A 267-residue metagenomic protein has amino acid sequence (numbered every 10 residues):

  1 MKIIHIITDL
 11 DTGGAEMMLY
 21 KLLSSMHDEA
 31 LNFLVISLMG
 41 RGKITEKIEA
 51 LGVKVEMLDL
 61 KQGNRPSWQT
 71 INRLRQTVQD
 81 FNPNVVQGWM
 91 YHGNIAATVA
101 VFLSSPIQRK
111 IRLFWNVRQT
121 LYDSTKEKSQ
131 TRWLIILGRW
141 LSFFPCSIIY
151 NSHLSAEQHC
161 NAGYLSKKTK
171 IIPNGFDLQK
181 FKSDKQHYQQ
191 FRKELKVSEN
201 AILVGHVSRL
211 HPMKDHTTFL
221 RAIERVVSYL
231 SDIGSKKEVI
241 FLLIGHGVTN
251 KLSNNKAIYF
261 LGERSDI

Functional and structural regions predicted by a protein language model:
M1-I267: Membrane-interface segments of envelope glycosyltransferases acting on lipid-linked substrates or membrane lipids
